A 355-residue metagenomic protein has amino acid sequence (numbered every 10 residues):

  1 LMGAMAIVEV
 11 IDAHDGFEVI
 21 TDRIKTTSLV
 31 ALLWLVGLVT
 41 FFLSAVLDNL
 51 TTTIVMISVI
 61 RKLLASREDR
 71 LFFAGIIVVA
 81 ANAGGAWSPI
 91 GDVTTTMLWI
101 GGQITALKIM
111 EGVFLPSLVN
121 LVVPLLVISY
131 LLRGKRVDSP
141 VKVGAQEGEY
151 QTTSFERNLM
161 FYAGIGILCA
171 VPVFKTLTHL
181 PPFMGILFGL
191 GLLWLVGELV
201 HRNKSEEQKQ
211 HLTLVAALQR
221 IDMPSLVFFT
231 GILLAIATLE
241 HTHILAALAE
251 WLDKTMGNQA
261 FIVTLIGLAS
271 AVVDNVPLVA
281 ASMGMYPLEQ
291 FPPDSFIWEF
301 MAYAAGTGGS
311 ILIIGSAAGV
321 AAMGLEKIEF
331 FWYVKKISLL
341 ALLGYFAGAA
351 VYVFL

Functional and structural regions predicted by a protein language model:
L1-M2, K108-L126, L177-L190, F261-I262 (+1 more regions): Alpha-helical transmembrane segments
M2-E9, T40-F41, A81, S117-S129 (+6 more regions): Hydrophobic core segments of alpha-helical transmembrane domains in multi-pass membrane transport and ion-translocation
M5-D22, F42-I54, R202-N203, T242-A246: Transmembrane alpha-helix boundary signature
H14, V36, I167, V171-F296: Transmembrane helical segments that form the transport core of multi-pass membrane transport proteins
T21-S28, E149-M160, H201, W332: Short, amphipathic, aromatic/basic-enriched membrane-interface segments that mark the entry/exit of transmembrane
L33-L38, A74-G75, M110, F114 (+7 more regions): Hydrophobic alpha-helical transmembrane segments
L43-L50, I54-A80, G84, V93 (+2 more regions): Membrane-interfacial helix-loop connectors
R67, L71, W87-S88, M97-L98 (+3 more regions): Juxtamembrane and boundary regions of transmembrane helices in multi-pass small-molecule transporters and channels
